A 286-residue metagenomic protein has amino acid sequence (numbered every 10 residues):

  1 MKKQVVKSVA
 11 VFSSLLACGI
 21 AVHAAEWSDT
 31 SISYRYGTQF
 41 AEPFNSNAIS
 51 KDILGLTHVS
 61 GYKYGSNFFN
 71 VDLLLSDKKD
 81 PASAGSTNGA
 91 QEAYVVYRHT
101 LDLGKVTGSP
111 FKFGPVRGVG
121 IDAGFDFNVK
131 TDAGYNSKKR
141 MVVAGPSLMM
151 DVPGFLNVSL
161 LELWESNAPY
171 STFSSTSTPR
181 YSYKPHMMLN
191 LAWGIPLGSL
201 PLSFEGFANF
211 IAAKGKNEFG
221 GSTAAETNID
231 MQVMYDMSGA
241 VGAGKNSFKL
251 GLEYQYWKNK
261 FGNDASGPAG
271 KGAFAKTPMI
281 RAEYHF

Functional and structural regions predicted by a protein language model:
M1-W27: Cleavable N-terminal export/targeting peptides
H23-D29, V59-F69, L103-G120, M149-S159 (+2 more regions): Short loop/turn motifs that connect adjacent beta-strands in outer-membrane beta-barrel proteins
A24-L74: Short glycine/proline- and aromatic-enriched beta-strand/turn motifs that initiate or cap beta-hairpins
Y36-F40, L73-D77, F125-T131, E162-A168 (+3 more regions): Transmembrane beta-strands of outer-membrane beta-barrel pores
S46-S50, A84-A93, A133-R140, S177-P185 (+2 more regions): Replace "Gram-negative outer membrane beta-barrel proteins" with "bacterial and organellar outer membrane beta-barrel
A82-V143: Hydrophobic/aromatic-rich structural module bridging two neighboring secondary-structure elements via a short loop
Y135-Y235, Y284: Detector for outer-membrane/organellar transmembrane beta-barrel domains, recognizing the amphipathic beta-strand
A273-F286: Outer-membrane beta-barrel "beta-signal"
